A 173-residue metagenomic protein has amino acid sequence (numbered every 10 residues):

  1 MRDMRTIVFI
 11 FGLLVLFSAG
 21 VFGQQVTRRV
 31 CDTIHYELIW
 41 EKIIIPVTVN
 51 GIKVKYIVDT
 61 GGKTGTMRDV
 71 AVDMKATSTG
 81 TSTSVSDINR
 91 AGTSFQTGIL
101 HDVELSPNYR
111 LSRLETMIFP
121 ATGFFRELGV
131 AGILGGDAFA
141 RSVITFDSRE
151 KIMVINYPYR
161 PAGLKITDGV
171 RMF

Functional and structural regions predicted by a protein language model:
M1-T27: Bacterial Sec-dependent N-terminal signal peptides
F22-F173: Pepsin/retropepsin-fold aspartyl endopeptidases
